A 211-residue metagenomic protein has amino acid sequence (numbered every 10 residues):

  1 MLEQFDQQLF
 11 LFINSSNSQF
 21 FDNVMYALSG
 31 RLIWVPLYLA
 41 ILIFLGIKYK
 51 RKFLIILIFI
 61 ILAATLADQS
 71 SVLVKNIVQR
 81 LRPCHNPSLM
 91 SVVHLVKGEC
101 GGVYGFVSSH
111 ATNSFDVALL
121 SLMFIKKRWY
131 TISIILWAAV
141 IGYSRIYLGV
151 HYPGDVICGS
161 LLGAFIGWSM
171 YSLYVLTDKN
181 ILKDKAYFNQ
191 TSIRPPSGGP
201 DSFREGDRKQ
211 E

Functional and structural regions predicted by a protein language model:
M1-L37, S70-G102, T191, K209: N-terminal transmembrane-helix/juxtamembrane module of multi-pass inner/ER membrane proteins
S15, G30-W34, I47, R51 (+5 more regions): Membrane-interface junctions
F20-F21, K50-I55, K126-I132: Membrane-helix interface segments
L37-K48, S114-L122: Hydrophobic, aromatic-rich transmembrane alpha-helices and their immediate juxtamembrane boundary segments
I41, L66, S70, V74 (+1 more regions): Alpha-helical membrane-inserting segments
I41-S70: Interfacial segments of alpha-helical transmembrane regions
I60-K75, Y130-S144: Small-polar-interrupted transmembrane alpha-helices in polytopic inner-membrane proteins
H94-R204, K209-E211: Membrane-embedded catalytic cores of phosphoryl/pyrophosphoryl-handling enzymes
